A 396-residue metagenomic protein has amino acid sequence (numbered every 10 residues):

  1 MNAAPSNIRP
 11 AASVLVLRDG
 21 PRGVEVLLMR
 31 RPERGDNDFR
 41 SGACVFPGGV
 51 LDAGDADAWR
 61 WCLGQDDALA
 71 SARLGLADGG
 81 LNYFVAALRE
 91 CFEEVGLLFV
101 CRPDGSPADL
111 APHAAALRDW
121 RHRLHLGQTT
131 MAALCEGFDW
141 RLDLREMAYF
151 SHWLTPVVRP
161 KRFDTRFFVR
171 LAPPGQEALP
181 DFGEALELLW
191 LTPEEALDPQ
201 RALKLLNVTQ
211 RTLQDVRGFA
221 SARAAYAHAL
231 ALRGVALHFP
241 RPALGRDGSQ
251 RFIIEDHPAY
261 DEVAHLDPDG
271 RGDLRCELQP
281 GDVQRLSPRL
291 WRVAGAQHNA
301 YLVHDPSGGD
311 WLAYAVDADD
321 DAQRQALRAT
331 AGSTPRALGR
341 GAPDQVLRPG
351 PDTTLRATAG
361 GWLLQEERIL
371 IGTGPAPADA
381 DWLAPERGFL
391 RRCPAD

Functional and structural regions predicted by a protein language model:
M1-G281, R285, P394: N-terminal leader/linker segments that precede catalytic domains of diphosphate-processing enzymes
R18-G20, R30-E33, V50, Q297 (+3 more regions): Short glycine-rich, polar/acidic loop-and-turn segments at beta strand-coil junctions
R30, C101, T192, A294 (+4 more regions): Residues at the C-termini of beta-strands that transition into short coil/loop
L154-T155, P173-G175, E195-A196, D352 (+3 more regions): Short acidic/polar capping segments at secondary-structure boundaries
L188, L290, T353: Short, conserved active-site loop motifs that form the nucleotide-linked donor/cofactor pocket
E277-R328, G360-P394: Conserved beta-strand hairpin/beta-sheet module of binuclear metal-dependent hydrolase folds, prominently
D320-T354: Active-site metal-binding motif and surrounding structural segment of the metallo-beta-lactamase
